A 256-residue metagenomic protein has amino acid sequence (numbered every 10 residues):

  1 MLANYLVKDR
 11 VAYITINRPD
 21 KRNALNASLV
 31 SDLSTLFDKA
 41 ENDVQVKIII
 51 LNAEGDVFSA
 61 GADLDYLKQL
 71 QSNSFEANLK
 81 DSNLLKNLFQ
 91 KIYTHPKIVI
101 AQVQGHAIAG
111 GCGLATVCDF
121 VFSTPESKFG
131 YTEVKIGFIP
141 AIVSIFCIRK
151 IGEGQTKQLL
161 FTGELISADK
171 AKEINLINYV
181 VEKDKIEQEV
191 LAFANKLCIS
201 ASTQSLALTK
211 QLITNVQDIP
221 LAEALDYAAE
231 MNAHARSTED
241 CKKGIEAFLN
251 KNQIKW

Functional and structural regions predicted by a protein language model:
M1-E54, N87-Q90: Conserved CoA-thioester-binding segment of acyl-CoA-metabolizing enzymes
I14, R18, L33, L51 (+6 more regions): Terminal peptide-recognition signature
A53-Q90, A107: Glycine- (often His-adjacent) and acidic-residue-rich active-site loop that binds/positions the CoA thioester
A60-A62, Q155-E164: Short helix- or helix-capping micro-motifs that position conserved polar/aromatic residues at function-defining sites
F89-I136: Glycine-rich beta-to-alpha active-site loop
G110-V121, P125-E126, V143, A168-K170 (+2 more regions): Active-site-proximal glycine-rich helix-loop-beta segment
F122-S127, I177-D226, I254-W256: C-terminal long alpha-helix characteristic of the crotonase
I145-G154: Hydrophobic, secondary-structure "cap" segments at the distal end of domains
